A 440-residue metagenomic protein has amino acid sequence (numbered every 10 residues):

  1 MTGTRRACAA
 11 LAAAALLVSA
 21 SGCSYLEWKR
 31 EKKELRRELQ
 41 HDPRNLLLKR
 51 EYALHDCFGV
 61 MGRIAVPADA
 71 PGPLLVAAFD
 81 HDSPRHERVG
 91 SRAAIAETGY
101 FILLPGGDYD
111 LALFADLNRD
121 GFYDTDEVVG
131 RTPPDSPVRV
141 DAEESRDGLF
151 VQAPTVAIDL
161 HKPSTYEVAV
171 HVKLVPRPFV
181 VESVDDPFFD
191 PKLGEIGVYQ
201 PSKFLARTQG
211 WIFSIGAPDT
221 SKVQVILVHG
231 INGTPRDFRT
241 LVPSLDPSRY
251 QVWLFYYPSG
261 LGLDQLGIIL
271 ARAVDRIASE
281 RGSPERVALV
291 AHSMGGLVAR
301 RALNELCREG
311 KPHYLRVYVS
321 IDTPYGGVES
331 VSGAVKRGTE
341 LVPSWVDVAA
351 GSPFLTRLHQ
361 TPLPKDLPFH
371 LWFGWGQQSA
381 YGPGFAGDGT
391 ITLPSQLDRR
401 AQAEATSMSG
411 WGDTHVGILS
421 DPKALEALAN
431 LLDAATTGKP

Functional and structural regions predicted by a protein language model:
M1-L11: Bacterial N-terminal signal peptides that target proteins for export
S19-G22: C-terminal motif of bacterial Sec signal peptides marking the signal peptidase cleavage site
S24-K29, L35-R36, P43-V225, T234 (+2 more regions): Flexible, membrane-associating and regulatory peripheral segments of lipid-active enzymes
Y25, L227-H229, V252-H359: Serine-dependent carboxylesterase/thioesterase catalytic core of lipase-like alpha/beta-hydrolase/SGNH enzymes
L104-P105, A217-T220, D246-P247, R281-S283 (+3 more regions): Extracellular/periplasmic catalytic domains that process cell-envelope and extracellular macromolecules
P235-V242, D264, I268, L393-P394: Short, surface-exposed alpha-helical segments at coil->helix boundaries
N304-P440: Helical cap/lid subdomain of alpha/beta-hydrolase-fold lipid enzymes that gates access to the catalytic pocket
